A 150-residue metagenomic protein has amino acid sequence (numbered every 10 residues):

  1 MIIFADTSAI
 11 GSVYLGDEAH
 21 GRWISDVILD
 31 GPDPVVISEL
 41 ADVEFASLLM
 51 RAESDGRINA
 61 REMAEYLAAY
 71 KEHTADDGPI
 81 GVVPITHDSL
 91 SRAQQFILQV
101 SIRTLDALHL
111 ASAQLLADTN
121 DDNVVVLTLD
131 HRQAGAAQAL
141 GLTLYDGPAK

Functional and structural regions predicted by a protein language model:
M1-A41, A52-E65, P148-A149: Short, well-structured N-terminal submotif of metal-dependent ribonuclease cores
M1-I2, L115-K150: Acidic, PIN/NYN-like endoribonuclease modules and their adjacent C-terminal/linker elements
I37-V43, L105-L108: Aromatic- and histidine-enriched alpha-helix N-cap/loop-to-helix transition segments that scaffold the rims
E44-L49, R92: A general alpha-helix detector
S47-S54, Q114-L115: Short glycine/serine- and small hydrophobic-enriched flexible loop segments
R51-I85: Helix-adjacent hinge/juxtasegments
D76-R132: Active-site neighborhoods of divalent-metal-dependent phosphate/nucleic-acid chemistry enzymes
